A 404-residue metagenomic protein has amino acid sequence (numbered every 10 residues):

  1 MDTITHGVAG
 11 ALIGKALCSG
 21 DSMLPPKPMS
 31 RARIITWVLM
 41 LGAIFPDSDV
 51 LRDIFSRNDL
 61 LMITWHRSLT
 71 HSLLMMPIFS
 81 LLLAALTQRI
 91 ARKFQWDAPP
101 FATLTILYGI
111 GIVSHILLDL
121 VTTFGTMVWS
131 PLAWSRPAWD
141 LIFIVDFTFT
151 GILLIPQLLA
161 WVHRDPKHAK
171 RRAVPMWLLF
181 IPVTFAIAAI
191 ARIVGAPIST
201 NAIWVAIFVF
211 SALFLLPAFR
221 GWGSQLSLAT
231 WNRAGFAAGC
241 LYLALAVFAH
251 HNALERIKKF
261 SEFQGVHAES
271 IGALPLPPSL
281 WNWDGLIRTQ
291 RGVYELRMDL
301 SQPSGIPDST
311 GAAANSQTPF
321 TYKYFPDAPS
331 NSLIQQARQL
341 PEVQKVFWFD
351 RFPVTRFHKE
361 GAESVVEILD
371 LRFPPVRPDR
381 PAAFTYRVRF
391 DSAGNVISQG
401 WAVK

Functional and structural regions predicted by a protein language model:
M1-N252, R256-I257, Q264, P275: N-terminal membrane-targeting hydrophobic helices
E262-K404: Extracytosolic and intramembrane catalytic regions of membrane-associated proteins in envelope/secretory systems
